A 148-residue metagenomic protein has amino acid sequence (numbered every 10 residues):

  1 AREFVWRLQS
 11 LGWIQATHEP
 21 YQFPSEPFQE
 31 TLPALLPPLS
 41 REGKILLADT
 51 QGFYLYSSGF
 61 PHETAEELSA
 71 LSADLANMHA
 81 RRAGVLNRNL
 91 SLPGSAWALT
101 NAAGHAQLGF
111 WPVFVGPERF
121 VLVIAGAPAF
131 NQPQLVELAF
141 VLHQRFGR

Functional and structural regions predicted by a protein language model:
A1-K44, L55-R148: Non-catalytic interaction/Regulatory regions outside core domains
